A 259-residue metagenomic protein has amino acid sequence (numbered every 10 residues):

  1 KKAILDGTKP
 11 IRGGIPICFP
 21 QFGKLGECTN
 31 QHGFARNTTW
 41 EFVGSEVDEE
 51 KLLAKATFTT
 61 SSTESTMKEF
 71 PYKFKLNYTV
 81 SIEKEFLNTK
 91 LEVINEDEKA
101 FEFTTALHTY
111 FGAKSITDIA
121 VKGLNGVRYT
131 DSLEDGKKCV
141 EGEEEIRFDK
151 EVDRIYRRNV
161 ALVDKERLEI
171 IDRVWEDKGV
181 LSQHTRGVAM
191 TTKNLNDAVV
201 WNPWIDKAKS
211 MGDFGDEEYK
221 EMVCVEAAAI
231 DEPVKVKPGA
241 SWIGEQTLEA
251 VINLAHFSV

Functional and structural regions predicted by a protein language model:
K1-H32: Acidic-aromatic substrate-binding/catalytic surfaces of carbohydrate-active enzymes
T29-K84: Extended, loop-rich substrate-binding clefts of extracytoplasmic carbohydrate-active enzymes
A56, L76-Y78, T89, T105 (+3 more regions): Hydrophobic residues positioned within well-ordered beta-strands of beta-sheet architectures
F58-M67, K75, I155-V259: Beta-strand-rich recognition/accessory modules
K84-F86, D97: Beta-rich strand-turn-strand
L91-D97, A250: Asparagine-centered strand-capping/turn motif at beta-strand->loop junctions
K99-A106, S258-V259: Short, hydrophobic/aromatic beta-strand segments
A100-E102, Y110-V199: Active-site/ligand-binding surface loops and adjacent short beta/alpha elements that line catalytic pockets across
